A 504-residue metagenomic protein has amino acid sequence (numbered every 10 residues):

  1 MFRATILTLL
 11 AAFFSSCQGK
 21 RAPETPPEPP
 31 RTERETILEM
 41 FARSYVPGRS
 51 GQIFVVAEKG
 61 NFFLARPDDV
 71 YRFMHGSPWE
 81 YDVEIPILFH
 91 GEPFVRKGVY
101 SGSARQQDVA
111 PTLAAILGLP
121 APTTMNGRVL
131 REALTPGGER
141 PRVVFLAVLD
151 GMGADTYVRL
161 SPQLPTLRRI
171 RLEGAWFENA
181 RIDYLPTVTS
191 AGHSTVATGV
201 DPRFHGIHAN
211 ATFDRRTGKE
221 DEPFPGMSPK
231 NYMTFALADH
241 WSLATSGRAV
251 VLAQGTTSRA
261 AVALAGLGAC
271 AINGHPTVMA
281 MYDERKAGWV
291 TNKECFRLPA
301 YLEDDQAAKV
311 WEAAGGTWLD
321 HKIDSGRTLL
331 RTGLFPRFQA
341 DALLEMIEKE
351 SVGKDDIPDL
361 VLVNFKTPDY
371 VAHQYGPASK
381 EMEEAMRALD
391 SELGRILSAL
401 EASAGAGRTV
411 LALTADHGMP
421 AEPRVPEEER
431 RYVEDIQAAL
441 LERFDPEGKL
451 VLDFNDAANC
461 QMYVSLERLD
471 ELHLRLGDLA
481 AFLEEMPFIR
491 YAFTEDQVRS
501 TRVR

Functional and structural regions predicted by a protein language model:
S15-S16: C-terminal motif of bacterial Sec signal peptides marking the signal peptidase cleavage site
R21-R66, L149, P162-L164, L172 (+12 more regions): Secreted, luminal/periplasmic, and some membrane-associated catalytic domains that remodel anionic oxygen-ester
P27-E33, S50, A57-P67, I87 (+7 more regions): His/Asp/Glu-rich, glycine-adjacent segments that coordinate divalent cations and/or stabilize oxyanion chemistry on
R49-Q52, V83, R140-F145, E173-F177 (+4 more regions): Loop/turn elements at helix/coil->beta-strand transitions in domains of secreted/extracellular proteins
V55, I87-L88, V109, L113 (+8 more regions): Beta-strand elements within well-structured catalytic alpha/beta cores of enzymes that handle phosphate/sulfate esters
F73-H75, V95-G102, I116, T135 (+7 more regions): Second-shell loop/turn segments in exported
T123-A175: Active-site-proximal N-terminal segment of extracellular/periplasmic enzymes that hydrolyze or transfer
D155-R203, V250-Q254: Short, structured active-site-proximal loop/turn typified by the sulfatase FGly-forming signature C/S-X-P-X-R
